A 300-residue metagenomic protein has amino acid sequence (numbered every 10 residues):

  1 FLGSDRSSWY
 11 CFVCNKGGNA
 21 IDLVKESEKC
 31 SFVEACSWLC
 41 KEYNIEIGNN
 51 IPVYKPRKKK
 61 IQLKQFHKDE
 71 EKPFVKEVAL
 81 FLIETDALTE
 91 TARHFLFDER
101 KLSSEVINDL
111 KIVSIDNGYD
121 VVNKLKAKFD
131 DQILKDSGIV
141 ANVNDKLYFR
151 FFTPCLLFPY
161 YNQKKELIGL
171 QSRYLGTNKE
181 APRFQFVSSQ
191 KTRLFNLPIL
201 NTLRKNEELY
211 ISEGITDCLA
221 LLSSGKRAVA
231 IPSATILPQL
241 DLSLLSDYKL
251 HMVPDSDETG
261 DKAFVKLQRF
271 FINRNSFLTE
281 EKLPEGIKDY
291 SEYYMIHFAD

Functional and structural regions predicted by a protein language model:
F1-A141, D257-R269, N273, T279: Non-catalytic accessory segments of DNA primases and related replication-initiation nucleases
C11, V24, L96, F158 (+5 more regions): Terminal peptide-recognition signature
K59-K60, K64-F66, F74, G118-K249 (+1 more regions): Phosphate-handling DNA/RNA-contact segment within nucleic-acid enzymes
I211, Y248-T259, K282: Acidic beta-strand-to-loop metal/phosphate-binding motif
G225-K226, L267-R269, H297: Short secondary-structure boundary/capping segments
P232-L237, D255-E258, L283-E285: Short, acidic/turn-prone active-site loops that include or flank metal/cofactor- and phosphate-binding residues
S276-I287: A generic structural motif
K288-D300: Metal-dependent DNA phosphodiester-chemistry modules and their immediately adjacent helices/loops in DNA-processing
